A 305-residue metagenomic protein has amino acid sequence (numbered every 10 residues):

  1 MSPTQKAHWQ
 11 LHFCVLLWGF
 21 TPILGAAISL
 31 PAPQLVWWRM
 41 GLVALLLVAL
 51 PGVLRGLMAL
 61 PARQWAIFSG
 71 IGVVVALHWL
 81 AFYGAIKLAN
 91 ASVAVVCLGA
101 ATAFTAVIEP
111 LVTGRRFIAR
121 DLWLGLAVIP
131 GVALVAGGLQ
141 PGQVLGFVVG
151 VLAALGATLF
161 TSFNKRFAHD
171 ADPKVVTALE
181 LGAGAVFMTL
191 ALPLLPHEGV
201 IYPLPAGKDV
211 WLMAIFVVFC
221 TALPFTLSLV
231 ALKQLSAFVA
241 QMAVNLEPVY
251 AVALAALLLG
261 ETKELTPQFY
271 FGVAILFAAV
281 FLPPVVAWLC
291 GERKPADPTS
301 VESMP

Functional and structural regions predicted by a protein language model:
M1-W37, V43, V73, L77 (+4 more regions): Glycine-/small-residue-enriched transmembrane alpha-helix faces in small-molecule transporters and effluxers
K6-L11, Q34-L50, D121-A127, L145-L152 (+3 more regions): Hydrophobic alpha-helical transmembrane segments of multi-pass integral membrane proteins, especially transporters
L30-L77, T102-I108, A127, G156-F163 (+2 more regions): Transmembrane alpha-helices of multi-pass small-molecule transport proteins
M40, D209, N245-P305: C-terminal-most transmembrane helix of multi-pass membrane proteins
L47, S69, A100, F117-G137 (+3 more regions): Hydrophobic transmembrane alpha-helices of multi-pass small-molecule transport proteins
A49-R55, A101-W123, A133, V249-F269: C-terminal transmembrane-helix exit sites in multi-pass transporters
V53-A94, L98, L134-V135, V217-L235: Specific transmembrane alpha-helical segments of multi-pass solute transporters/efflux pumps, especially DMT/EamA
A94-A100, F163-V186, T221-L257: Helix-helix packing/entry segments at the starts of transmembrane helices
